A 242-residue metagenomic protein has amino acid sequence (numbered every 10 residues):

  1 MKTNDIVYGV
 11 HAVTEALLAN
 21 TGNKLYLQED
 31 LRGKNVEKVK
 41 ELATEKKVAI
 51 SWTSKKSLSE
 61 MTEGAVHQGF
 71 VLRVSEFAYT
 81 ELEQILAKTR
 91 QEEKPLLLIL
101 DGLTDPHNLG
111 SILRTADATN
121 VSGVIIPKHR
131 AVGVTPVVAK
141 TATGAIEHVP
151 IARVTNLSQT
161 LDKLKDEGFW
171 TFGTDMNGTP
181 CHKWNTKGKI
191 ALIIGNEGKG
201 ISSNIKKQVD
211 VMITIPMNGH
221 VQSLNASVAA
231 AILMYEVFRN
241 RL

Functional and structural regions predicted by a protein language model:
M1-A87: N-terminal positively charged helical leader segments and presequences
E15, T21, A87-T179: RNA substrate-binding interface of SAM-dependent RNA methyltransferases
A19, K140-T143, K206-L242: Structured adenosyl-cofactor binding patch, chiefly the S-adenosyl-L-methionine
Q28, S54, D101, P127-K128 (+5 more regions): Short beta->alpha connector loops at strand-helix junctions that form conserved, small/polar/Pro-enriched
L42-T44, H67-V71, K140-A145, K189-L192: Short, hinge-like loop/turn segments at secondary-structure boundaries
K56-M61, A78-T80, L157-L161, T179-C181 (+1 more regions): A short acidic, often aromatic-flanked loop/helix-cap motif at beta-alpha or helix-coil junctions that lines enzyme
F172-N225: Active-site/ligand-binding-proximal alpha/beta "capping" segment
